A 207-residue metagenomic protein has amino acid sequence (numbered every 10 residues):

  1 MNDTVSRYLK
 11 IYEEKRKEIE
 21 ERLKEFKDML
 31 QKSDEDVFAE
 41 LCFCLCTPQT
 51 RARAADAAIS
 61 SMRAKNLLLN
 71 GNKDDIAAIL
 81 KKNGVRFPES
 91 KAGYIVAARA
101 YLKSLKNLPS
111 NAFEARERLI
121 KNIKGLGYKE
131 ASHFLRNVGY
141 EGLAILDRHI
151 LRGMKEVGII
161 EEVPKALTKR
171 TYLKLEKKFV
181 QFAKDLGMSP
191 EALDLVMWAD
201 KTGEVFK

Functional and structural regions predicted by a protein language model:
M1-D28, A92, R99, S110-R116 (+2 more regions): C-terminal accessory module of base-excision DNA glycosylases/AP lyases that mediates lesion recognition and DNA
M1-G84: Structure-specific DNA junction-binding interface
D36-C44, D56, E89-V96, S132 (+2 more regions): Non-catalytic, well-ordered alpha-helical scaffold segments
C42-T47, I59, V96-R99, V180 (+1 more regions): Short, amphipathic alpha-helical segments that act as regulatory/interfacial helices in nucleotide-processing proteins
C46-A54, N66-L67, K103, G142 (+2 more regions): Short alpha-helix boundary/capping elements
A55, L67, G71, S104-N107 (+3 more regions): Secondary-structure boundary/capping residues
I59-K124: Alpha-helical ds-nucleic-acid-binding substructure associated with the helix-hairpin-helix region of base-excision DNA
